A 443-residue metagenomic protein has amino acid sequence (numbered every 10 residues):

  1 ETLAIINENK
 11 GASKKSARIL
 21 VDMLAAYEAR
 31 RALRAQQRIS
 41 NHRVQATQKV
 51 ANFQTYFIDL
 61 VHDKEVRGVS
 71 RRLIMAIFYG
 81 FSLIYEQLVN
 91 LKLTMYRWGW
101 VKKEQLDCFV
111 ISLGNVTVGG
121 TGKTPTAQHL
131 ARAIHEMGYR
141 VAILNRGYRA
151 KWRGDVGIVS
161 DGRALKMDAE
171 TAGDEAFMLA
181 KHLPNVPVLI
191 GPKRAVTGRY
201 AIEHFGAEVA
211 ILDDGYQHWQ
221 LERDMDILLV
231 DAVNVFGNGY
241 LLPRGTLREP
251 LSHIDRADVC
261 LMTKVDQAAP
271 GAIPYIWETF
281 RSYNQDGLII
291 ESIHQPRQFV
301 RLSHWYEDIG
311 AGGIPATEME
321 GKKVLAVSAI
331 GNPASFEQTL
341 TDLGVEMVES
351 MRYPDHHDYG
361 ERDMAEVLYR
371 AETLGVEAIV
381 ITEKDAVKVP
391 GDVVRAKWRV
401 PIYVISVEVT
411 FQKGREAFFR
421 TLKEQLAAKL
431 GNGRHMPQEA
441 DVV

Functional and structural regions predicted by a protein language model:
S16, V21, Q48-G68, V235-G375 (+1 more regions): C-terminal accessory "lid"/substrate-recognition subdomains
K49-C108: A transmembrane-helix-recognition feature enriched in membrane-embedded lipid enzymes and envelope glyco-/phospholipid
I84, T124, L179, D213 (+4 more regions): Residue-level signal for inorganic ion chemistry
T94, W98-R149, S160-D161: Walker A (P-loop) phosphate-binding motif
A142-L144, L228, V324-V327: Conserved beta-strand elements of the Class I
Y148-N284, E291, Q298: Phosphate/Mg2+-binding loops and adjacent switch elements in nucleotide/diphosphate-handling enzyme cores
P354-H357, R399-A427: Short, flexible loop segments at boundaries between secondary-structure elements
E377-K384: Acidic beta-strand-to-loop metal/phosphate-binding motif
